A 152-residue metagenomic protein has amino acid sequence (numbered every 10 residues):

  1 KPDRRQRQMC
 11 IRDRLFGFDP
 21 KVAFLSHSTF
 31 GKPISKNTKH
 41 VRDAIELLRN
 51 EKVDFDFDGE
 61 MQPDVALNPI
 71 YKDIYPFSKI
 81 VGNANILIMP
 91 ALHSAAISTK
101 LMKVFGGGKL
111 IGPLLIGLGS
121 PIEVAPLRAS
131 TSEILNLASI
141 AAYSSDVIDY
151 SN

Functional and structural regions predicted by a protein language model:
K1-I11: Single conserved hydrophobic/aromatic residue that forms the stacking wall/gate of nucleotide- or nucleobase-binding
R5, S35-K39, R128-A129: Active-site pocket-shaping loop/turn-to-helix segments
L15, K79-I80, S94, T99-N152: Internal helix-turn-beta structural module
L15-A23, K52-M61, V147-N152: Flexible, glycine/charged-enriched surface loops at secondary-structure junctions
P20-A23, F55-D58, N85-L87, A95 (+2 more regions): Structural motif
H27-I86: Active-site rim loops that border cofactor/substrate pockets in soluble metabolic enzymes
F30, L92-A95: Short glycine-rich anion-binding loops that position phosphate/pyrophosphate groups of nucleotides and phosphorylated
